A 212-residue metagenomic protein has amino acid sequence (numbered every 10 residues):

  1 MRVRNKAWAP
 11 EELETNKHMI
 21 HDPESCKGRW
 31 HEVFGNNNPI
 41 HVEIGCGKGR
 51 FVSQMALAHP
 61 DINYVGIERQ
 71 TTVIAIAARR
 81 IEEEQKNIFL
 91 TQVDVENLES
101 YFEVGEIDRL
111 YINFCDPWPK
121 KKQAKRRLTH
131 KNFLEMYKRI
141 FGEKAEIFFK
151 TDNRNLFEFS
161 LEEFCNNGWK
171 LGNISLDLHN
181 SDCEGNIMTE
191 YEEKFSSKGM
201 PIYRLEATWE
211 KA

Functional and structural regions predicted by a protein language model:
M1-I40, R50-L57: S-adenosyl-L-methionine
G45-G47: Class I SAM-dependent methyltransferase "Motif I" SAM/SAH-binding loop
N63-V65: Short beta-strand element of Class I
Q70: Conserved SAM/SAH-binding beta-strand->alpha-helix loop
A78-V104: S-adenosyl-L-methionine
T129-E143: A short glycine-rich, Lys/Arg-flanked "PGG" loop and its adjoining helix->strand segment in the class I
K144-T151: Conserved beta-strand signature within the Rossmann-like core of class I S-adenosyl-L-methionine
E162, N167-A212: Class I S-adenosyl-L-methionine
